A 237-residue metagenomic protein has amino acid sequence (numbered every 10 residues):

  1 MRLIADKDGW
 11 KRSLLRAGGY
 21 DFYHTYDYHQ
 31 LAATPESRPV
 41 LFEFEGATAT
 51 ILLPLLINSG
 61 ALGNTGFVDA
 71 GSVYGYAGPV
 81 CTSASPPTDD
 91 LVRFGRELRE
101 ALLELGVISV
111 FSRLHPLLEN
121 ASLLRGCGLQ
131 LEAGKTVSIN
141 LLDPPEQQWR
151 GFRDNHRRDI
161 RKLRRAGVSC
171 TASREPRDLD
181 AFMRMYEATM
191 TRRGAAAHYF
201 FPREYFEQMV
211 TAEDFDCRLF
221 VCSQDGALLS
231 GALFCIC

Functional and structural regions predicted by a protein language model:
M1-A49, L53-G63, L114-C237: A conserved beta-strand-loop-helix scaffold within acyl/acetyltransferase catalytic domains
G60-L131: Acyl-donor binding region in acyl/amide transferases
